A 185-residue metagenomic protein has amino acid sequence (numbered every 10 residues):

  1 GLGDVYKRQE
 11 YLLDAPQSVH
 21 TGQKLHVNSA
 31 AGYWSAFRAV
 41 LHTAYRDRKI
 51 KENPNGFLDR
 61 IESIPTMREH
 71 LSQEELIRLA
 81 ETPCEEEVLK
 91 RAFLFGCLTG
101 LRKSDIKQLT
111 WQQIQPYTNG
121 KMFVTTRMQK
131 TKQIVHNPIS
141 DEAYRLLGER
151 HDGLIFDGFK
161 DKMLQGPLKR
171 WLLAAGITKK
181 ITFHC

Functional and structural regions predicted by a protein language model:
G1-Y6: Short, small-residue-biased leader/transition segments that mark boundaries at the very start of proteins
Q9-Q17, R38, H42, D59 (+4 more regions): Amphipathic, well-packed alpha-helical segments that form the structural scaffold of globular domains
P16-L25, T178-I181: Short helix/loop segment immediately N-terminal to the Walker
V19-G22, I61-H70, T82-C84, S104 (+1 more regions): Basic, Lys/Arg-rich DNA-contacting stretches centered on the C-terminal catalytic core of tyrosine recombinase systems
Q23-S35, R46, I50-K103, K107 (+3 more regions): Basic, Lys/Arg- and aromatic-enriched nucleic-acid-binding interface segment
V40-T43, D47, Q112: Alpha-helix C-caps/helix-loop-beta hinges
D105-K107, K180-C185: Active-site-proximal segment of tyrosine recombinases
P138-K179: Active-site/catalytic core of tyrosine-dependent DNA strand-transfer enzymes
